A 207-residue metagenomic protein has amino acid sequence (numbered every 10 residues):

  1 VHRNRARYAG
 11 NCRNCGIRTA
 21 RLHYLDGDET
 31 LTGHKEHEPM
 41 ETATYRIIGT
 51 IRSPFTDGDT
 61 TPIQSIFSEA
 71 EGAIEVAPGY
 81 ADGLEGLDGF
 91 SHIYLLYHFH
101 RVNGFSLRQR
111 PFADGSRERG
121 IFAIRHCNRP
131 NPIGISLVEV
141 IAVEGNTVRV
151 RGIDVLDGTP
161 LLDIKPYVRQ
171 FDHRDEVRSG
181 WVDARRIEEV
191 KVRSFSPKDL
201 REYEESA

Functional and structural regions predicted by a protein language model:
Y8, D26-D28: Acidic/polar hotspots within intrinsically disordered regions
C12-C15: Cysteine-centered motifs
T19-R21, T32-H34: Serine/threonine-rich, low-complexity intrinsically disordered segments
G33-A207: Glycine-rich, low-complexity intrinsically disordered segments
